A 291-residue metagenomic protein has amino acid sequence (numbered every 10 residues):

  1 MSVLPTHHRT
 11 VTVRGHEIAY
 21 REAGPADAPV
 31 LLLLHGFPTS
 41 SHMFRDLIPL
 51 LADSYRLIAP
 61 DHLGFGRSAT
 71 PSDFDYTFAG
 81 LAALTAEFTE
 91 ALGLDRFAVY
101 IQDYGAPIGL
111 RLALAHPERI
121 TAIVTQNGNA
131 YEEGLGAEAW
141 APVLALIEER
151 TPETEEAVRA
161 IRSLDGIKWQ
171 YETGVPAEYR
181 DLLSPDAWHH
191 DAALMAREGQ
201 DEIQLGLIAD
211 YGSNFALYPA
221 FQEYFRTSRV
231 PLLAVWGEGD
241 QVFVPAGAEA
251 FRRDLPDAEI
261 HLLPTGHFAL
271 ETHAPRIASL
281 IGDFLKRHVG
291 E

Functional and structural regions predicted by a protein language model:
S2-R9, H16-P25, V30, P38 (+6 more regions): Flexible "cap/lid" subdomain of the alpha/beta-hydrolase fold that forms the substrate-access gate
F37-L47: The serine-hydrolase catalytic nucleophile loop
M43, D61, R111, T272: Acidic donor-binding helix in nucleotide-sugar-dependent glycosyltransferases
D46-Y55: A short, Lys/Arg-enriched amphipathic alpha-helix followed by its capping loop at the start of a domain
L63-G66, G266: Adenine-nucleotide cofactor-binding loop residues
G266-A278: Catalytic histidine-centered segment of alpha/beta-hydrolase-like enzymes
